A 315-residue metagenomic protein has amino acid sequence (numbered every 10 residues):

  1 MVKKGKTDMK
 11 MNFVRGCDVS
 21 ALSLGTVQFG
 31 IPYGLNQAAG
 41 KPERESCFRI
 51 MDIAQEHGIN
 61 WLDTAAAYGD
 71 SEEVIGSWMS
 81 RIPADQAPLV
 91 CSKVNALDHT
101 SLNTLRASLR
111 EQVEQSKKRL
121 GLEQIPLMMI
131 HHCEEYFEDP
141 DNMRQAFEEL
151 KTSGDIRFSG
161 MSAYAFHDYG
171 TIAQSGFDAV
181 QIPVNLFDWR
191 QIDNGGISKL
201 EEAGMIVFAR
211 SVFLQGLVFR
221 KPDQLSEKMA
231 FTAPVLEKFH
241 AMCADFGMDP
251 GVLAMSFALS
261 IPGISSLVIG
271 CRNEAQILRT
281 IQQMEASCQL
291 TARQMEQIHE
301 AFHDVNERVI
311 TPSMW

Functional and structural regions predicted by a protein language model:
V2-P88: N-terminal binding-site loop/beta-alpha segment at the start of enzyme catalytic domains that lines or forms
L24, L62, I75, V90 (+7 more regions): Conserved, mostly hydrophobic/aromatic
A39-I53, T104-L120, A163-T171: Short, acidic/polar
A65-E73, L97-L102, E135-E138, L186-I192: Acidic-and-aromatic substrate-binding clefts and catalytic sites of carbohydrate-active enzymes
G76-L89, K117-G121, I172-S175, L200-E202: Acidic (Asp/Glu)-rich catalytic clusters
Q86-T100, M128-H131: A short, structured active-site edge motif that brings together acidic residues
K117-Y136: Active-site groove signature of glycoside hydrolases
C133-V309, M314: Beta/alpha (TIM)-barrel catalytic core signal, keyed to glycine-rich beta->alpha loops juxtaposed to Asp/Glu that bind
